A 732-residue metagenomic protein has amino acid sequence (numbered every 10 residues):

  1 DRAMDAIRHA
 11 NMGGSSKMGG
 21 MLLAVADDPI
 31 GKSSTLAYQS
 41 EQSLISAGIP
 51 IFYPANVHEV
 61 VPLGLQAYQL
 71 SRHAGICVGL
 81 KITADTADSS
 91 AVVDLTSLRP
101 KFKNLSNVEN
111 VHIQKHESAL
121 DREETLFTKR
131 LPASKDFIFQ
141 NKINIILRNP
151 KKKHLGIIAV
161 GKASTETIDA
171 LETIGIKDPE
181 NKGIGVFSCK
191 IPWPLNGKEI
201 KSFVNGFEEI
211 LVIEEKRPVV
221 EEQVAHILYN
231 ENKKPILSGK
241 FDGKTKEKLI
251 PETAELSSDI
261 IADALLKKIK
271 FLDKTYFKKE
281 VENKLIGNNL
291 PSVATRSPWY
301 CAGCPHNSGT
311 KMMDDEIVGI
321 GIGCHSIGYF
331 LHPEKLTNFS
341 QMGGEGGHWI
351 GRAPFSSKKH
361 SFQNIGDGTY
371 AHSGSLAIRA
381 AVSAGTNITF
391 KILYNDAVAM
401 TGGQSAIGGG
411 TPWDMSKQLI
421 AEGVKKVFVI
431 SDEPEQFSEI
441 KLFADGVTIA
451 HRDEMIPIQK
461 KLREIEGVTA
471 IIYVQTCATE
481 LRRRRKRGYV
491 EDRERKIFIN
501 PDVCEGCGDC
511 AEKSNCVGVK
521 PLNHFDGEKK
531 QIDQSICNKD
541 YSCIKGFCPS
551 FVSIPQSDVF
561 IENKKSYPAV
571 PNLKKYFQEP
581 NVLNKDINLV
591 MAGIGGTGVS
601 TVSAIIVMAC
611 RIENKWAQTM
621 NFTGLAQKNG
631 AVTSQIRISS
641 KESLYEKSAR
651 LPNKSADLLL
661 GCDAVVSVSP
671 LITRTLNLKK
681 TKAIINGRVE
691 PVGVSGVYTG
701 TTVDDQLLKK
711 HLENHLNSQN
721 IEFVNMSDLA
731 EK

Functional and structural regions predicted by a protein language model:
D1-R2, K17-V25, K359-H372, I388-I392 (+3 more regions): A short, small-residue-rich loop immediately preceding and capping a beta-strand
R2, W413, K426, S553-A592 (+1 more regions): Active-site cofactor/cluster-binding pocket
R2-I7, G31-Y38, L63-Q66, R72 (+17 more regions): Short acidic, glycine/serine/threonine-rich loops at helix termini
D28-C77, T83, V108-A119, G287-N288 (+3 more regions): Conserved thiamine diphosphate
T35, Q39, L44-G48, G344 (+5 more regions): A structural-propensity feature for long, helix-poor, extended segments
P54-Y300, D314-D315, I322-G323, L442 (+2 more regions): Flexible, low-complexity linker and terminal segments
N149-L195, N232-S238, M312-G346, V590-G593 (+1 more regions): Anionic-ligand anchoring segments at beta-strand to alpha-helix junctions in alpha/beta enzyme folds, i.e., glycine
Y329-T469: Thiamine diphosphate
